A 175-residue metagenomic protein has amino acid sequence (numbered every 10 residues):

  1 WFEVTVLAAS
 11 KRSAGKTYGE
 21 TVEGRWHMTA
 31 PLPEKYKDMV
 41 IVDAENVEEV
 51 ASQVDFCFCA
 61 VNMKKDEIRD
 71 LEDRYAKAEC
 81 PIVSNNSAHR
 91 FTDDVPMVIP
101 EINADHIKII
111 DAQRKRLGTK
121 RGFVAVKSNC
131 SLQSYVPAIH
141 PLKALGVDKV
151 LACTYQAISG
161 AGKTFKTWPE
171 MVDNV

Functional and structural regions predicted by a protein language model:
W1-V175: N-terminal Rossmann-like NAD(P) cofactor-binding subdomain of oxidoreductases, focused on the glycine-rich
